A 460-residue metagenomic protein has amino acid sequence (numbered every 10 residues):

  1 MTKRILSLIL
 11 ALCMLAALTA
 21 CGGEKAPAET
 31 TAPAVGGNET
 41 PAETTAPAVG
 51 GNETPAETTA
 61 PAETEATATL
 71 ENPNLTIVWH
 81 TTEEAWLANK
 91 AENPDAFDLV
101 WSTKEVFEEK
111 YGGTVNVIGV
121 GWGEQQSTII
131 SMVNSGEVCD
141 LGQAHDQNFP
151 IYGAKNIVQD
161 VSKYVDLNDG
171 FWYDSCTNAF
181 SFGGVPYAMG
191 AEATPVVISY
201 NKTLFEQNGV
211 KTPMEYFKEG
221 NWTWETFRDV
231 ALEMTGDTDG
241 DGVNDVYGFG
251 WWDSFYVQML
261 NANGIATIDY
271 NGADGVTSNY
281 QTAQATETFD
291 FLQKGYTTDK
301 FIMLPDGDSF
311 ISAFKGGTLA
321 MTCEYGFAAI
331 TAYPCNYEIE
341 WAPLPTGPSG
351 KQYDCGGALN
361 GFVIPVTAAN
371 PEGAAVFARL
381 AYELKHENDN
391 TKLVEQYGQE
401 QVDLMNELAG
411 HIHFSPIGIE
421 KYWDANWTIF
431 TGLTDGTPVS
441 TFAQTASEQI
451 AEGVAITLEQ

Functional and structural regions predicted by a protein language model:
S7, C21-I151, A369, N388-D389 (+1 more regions): Conserved N-terminal structural module of periplasmic/extracytoplasmic solute-binding proteins
E63-L75, G121-G123, A144-V197, E225: Hinge/lid segment of periplasmic solute-binding proteins
V78-H80, F182-E192, V196, E206 (+1 more regions): Extracytoplasmic/periplasmic solute-binding protein
I130-S131, C139-D140, L167-L204, L232 (+3 more regions): A structural signal for short loop-to-beta-strand junctions that line the ligand-binding cleft of periplasmic/secreted
D160-W172, Y216-E219, I265-E287, T346-C355: Short, solvent-exposed loop/beta-turn-alpha elements that line the ligand-binding surface or hinge of extracytoplasmic
D229-A231, Y270-P305: Glycine-centered hinge/linker elements that transmit conformational signals in sensory and ligand-binding systems
Y333-V394: Extracytoplasmic/periplasmic substrate-recognition and gating elements
V366, P371, K385-Q460: Conserved C-terminal helix/tail region of periplasmic/extracytoplasmic solute-binding proteins
